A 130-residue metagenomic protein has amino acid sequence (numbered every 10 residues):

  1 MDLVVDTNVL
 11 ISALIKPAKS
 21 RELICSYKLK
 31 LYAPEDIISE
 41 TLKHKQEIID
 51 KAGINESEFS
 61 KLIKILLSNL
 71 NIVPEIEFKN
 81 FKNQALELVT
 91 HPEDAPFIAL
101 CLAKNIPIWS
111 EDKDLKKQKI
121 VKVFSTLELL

Functional and structural regions predicted by a protein language model:
M1-A33: Short, well-structured N-terminal submotif of metal-dependent ribonuclease cores
M1-L3, A13, K43, D114 (+1 more regions): Feature 3881 marks metal-assisted phosphotransfer/nuclease machinery and their flanking interaction elements
N8-L10, A52, Q84-L88: Short, flexible loop segments at the rims of nucleotide/cofactor-binding pockets, characterized by
V9-L10, I37, D114-L115: Alpha-helix capping/helix-boundary segments
S26-K28, E35-Q84: PIN-domain endoribonuclease scaffold, especially VapC-family toxins
P34, I98, L102-L130: Acidic, PIN/NYN-like endoribonuclease modules and their adjacent C-terminal/linker elements
N71-E111: Active-site neighborhoods of divalent-metal-dependent phosphate/nucleic-acid chemistry enzymes
